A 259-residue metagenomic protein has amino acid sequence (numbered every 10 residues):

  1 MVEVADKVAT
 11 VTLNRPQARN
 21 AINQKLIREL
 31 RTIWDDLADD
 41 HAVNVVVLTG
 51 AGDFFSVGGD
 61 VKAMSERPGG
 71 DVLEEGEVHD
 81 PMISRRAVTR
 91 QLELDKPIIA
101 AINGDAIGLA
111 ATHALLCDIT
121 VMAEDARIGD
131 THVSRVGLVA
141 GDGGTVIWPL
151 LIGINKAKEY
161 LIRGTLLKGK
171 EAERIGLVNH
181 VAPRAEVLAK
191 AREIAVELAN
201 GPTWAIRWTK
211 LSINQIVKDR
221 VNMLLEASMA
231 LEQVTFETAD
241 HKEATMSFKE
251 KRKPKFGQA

Functional and structural regions predicted by a protein language model:
M1-A51: Conserved CoA-thioester-binding segment of acyl-CoA-metabolizing enzymes
V11, R15, L30, L48 (+6 more regions): Terminal peptide-recognition signature
I27-R31, D35-D39, V61-N103, V146 (+2 more regions): An acidic, glycine-rich surface segment that forms the CoA-thioester-binding/catalytic face of crotonase-fold enzymes
D53-V57, I107-G108: Short, active-site-adjacent cap segments at secondary-structure transitions
R90-I206, E237-T238, K242-M246, R252 (+1 more regions): Crotonase-fold acyl-CoA enzyme core
Y160-L161, A172, S212, I216 (+1 more regions): Helix-loop "lid/cap" segments that line or gate small-molecule binding pockets
